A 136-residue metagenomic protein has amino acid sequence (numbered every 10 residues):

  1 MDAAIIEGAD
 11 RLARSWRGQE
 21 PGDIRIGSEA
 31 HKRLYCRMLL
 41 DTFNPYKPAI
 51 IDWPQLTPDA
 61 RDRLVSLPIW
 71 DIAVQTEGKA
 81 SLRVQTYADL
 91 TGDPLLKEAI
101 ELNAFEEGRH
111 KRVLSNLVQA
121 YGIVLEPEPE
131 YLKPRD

Functional and structural regions predicted by a protein language model:
M1-D136: Non-heme di-metal
